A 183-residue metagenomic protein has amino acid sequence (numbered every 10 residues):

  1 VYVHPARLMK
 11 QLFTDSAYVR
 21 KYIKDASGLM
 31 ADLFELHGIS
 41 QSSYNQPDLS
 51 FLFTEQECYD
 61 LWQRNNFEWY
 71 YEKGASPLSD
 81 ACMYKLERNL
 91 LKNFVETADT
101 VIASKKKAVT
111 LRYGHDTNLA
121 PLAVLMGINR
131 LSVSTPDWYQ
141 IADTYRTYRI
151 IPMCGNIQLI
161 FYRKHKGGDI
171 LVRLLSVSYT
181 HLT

Functional and structural regions predicted by a protein language model:
V1-T110, G114-L182: Signature for phosphate-centric chemistry
